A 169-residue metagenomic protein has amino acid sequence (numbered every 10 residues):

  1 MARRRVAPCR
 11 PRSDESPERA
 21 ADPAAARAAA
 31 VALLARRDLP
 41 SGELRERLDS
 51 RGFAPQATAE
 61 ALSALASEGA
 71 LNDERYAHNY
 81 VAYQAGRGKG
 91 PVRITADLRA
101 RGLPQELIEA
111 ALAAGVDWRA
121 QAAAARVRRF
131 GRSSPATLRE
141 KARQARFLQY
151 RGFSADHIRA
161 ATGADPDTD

Functional and structural regions predicted by a protein language model:
M1-D169: An alpha-helical, amphipathic repeat domain used for nucleic-acid recognition, typified by the mTERF helical solenoid
